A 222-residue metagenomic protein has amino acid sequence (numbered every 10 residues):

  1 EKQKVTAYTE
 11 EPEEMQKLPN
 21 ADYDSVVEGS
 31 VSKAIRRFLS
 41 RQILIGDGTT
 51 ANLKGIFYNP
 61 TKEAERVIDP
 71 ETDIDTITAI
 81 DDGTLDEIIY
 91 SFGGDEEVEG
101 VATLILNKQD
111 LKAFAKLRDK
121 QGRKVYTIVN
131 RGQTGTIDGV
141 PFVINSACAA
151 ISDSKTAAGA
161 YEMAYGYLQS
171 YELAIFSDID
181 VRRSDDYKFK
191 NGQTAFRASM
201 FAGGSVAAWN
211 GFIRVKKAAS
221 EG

Functional and structural regions predicted by a protein language model:
K2-Y90, R214-G222: Alpha-helical scaffold segments that mediate packing/assembly in large oligomeric complexes
E13, M200-G204: Beta-strand elements of well-folded, non-transmembrane domains
L18, A113, I151, S205-A207: Intrinsically disordered, low-complexity acidic/polar segments
D22-D24, E28, K116-K120, S184-K188 (+1 more regions): Composition- and surface-driven signal marking solvent-exposed, interaction-prone regions in large proteins
S40-L44, G48, G94-V101, S205: Intrinsically disordered or highly flexible coil/loop and linker segments, enriched in small and charged/polar residues
K54-F189, T194, M200, G222: Extended oligomerization regions of viral-like shell subunits
F176, N210-K217: Short A/G/S/P-biased low-complexity tracts
